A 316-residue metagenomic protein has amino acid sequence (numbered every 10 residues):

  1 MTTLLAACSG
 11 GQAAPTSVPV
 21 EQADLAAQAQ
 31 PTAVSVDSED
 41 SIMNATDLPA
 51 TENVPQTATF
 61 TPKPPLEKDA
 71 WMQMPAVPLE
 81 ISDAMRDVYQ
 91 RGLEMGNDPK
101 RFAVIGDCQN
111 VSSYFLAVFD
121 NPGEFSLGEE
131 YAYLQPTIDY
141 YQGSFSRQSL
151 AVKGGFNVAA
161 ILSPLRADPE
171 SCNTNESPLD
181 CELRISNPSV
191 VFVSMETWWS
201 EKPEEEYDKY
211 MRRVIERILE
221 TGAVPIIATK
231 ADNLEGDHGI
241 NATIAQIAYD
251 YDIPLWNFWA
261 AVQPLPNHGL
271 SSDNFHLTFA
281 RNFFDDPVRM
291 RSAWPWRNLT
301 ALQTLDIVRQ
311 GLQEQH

Functional and structural regions predicted by a protein language model:
C8-Q73: Ser/Thr-rich, Proline-interspersed low-complexity disordered segments
E52-V54, A58-V111: N-terminal module-boundary/linker segments of secreted carbohydrate-active enzymes
M95-E206: Conserved SGNH/GDSL esterase-like catalytic core that processes O-acyl groups on lipids and polysaccharides
D98-R101, S186-F192, L219-I226, Y251-P254: Loop/turn elements at helix/coil->beta-strand transitions in domains of secreted/extracellular proteins
S112-Y114, S200-D208, A228, L234-I240 (+1 more regions): Extracytoplasmic/secreted cell-surface and envelope-processing proteins
F192, E196-W199, I215-I244: Active-site segments of SGNH/GDSL-like serine hydrolases that catalyze O-acetyl group transfer/hydrolysis on lipids
D232-H316: Catalytic His-Asp segment of secreted/periplasmic serine-dependent ester chemistry enzymes
